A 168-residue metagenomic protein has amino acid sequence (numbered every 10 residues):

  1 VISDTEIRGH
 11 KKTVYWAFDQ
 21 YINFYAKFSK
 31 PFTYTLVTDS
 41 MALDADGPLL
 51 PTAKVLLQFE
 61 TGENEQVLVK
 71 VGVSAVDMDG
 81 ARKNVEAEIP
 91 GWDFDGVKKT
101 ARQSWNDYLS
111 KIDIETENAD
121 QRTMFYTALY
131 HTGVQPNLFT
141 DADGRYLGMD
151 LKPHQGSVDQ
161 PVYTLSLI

Functional and structural regions predicted by a protein language model:
V1-T164: Beta-sandwich/jelly-roll carbohydrate-recognition scaffolds of carbohydrate-active enzymes
I168: Mobile, glycine-rich extracellular loop/lid and propeptide segments that shape or gate substrate/ligand access
